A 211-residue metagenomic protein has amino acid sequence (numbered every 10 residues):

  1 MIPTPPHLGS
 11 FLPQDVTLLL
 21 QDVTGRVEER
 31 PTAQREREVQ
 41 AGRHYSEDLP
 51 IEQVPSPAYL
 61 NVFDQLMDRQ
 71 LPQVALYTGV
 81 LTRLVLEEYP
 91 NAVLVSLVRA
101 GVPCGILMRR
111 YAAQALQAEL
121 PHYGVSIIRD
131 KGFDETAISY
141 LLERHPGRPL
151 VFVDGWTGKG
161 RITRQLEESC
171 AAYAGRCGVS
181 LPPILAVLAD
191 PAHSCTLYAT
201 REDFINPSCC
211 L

Functional and structural regions predicted by a protein language model:
M1-L211: PRPP-associated nucleotide enzymes
